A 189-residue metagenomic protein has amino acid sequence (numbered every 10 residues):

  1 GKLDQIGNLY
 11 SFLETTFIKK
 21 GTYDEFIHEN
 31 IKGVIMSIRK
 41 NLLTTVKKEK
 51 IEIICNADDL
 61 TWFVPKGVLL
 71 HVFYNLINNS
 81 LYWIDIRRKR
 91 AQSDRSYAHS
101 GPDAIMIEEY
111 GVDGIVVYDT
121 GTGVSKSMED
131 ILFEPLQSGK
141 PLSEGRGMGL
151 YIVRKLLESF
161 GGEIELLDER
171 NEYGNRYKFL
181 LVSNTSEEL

Functional and structural regions predicted by a protein language model:
G1-T45: Conserved DHp (HisKA) dimerization/phosphotransfer helix of two-component histidine kinases, i.e., the long coiled-coil
S80-E109: ATP-lid-like helix-loop hinge signature
I84, T122-S125: A short glycine-centered beta->alpha linker in the GHKL/HATPase_c
D119: Acidic ATP/Mg2+-coordinating residue in the GHKL
V124-L136: Short conserved segment of the HATPase_c
S143-I152: Glycine-rich phosphate-binding loop
L157-E158: Detector for a conserved hydrophobic position within an alpha-helical segment of the HATPase_c
G162-E163: Conserved glycine-rich
